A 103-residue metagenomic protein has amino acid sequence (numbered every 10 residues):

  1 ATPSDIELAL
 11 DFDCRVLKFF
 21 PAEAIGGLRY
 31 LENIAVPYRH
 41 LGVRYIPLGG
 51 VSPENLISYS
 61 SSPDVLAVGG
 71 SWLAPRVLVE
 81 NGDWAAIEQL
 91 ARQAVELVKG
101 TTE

Functional and structural regions predicted by a protein language model:
A1, A22, I46-P53, S71-L73: Active-site beta-loop-alpha junctions enriched in small/polar residues
P3-F12, A35-V36, V51-L66: Catalytic cores of alpha/beta
I6, K18-G27, P63-A86: Glycine-rich phosphate-binding active-site loops on the catalytic face of alpha/beta enzymes
I6, L28-L31, L56, E88-V95: Generic structural signal for well-ordered alpha-helices, preferentially at hydrophobic/aromatic core positions
I25, E32-P37: A charged, well-structured terminal subsegment
Y38-P47: Short beta-strand/loop segments at the ligand-binding rim of alpha/beta enzyme cores
V77-E103: C-terminal helical cap(s) of enzyme catalytic domains, especially alpha/beta-barrels
